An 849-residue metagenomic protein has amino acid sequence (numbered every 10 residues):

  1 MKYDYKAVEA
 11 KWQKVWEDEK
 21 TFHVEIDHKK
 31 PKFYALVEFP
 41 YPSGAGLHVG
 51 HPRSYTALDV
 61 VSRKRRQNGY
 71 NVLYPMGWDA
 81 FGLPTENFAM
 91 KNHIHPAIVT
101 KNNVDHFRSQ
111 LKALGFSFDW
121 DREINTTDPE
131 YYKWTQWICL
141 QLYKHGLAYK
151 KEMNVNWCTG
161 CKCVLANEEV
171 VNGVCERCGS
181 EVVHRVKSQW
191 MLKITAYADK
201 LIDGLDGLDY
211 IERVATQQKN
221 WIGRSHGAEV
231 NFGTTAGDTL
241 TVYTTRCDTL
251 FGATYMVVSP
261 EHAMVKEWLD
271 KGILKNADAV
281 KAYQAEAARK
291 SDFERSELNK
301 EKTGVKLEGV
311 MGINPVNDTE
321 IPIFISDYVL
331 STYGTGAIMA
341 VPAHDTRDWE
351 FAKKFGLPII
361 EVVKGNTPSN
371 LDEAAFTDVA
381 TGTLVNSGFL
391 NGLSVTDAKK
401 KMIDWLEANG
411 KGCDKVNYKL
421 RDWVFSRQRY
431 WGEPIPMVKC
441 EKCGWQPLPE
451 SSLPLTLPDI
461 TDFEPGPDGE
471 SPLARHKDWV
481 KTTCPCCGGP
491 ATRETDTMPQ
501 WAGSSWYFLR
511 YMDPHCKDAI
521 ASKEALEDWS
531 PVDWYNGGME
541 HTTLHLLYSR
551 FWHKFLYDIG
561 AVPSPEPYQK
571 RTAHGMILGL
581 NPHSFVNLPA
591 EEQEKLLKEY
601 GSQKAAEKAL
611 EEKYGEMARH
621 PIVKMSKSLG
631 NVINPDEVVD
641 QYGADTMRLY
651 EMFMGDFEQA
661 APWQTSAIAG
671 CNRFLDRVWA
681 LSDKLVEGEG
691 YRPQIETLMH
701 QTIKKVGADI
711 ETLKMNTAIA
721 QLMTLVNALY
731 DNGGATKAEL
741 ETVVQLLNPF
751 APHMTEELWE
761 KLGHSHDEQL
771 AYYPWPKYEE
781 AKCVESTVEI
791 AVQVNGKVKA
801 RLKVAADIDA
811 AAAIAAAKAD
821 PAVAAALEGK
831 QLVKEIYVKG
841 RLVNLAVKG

Functional and structural regions predicted by a protein language model:
M1-G46, V72, L201, A215-S225 (+4 more regions): Non-catalytic terminal extensions that flank enzyme cores
M1-L36, R66-P75, V99-H106, Y283-F324 (+1 more regions): Conserved oxyanion/phosphate-binding beta-strand-loop segments in alpha/beta enzyme cores
K2, D18-E19, K91-D248, A263 (+8 more regions): Residue patterns forming the tRNA-binding/recognition surfaces of aminoacyl-tRNA synthetases and related DALR
Y3, R224-E229, G237, K364 (+10 more regions): Long, charged, mostly alpha-helical binding arms that flank functional sites
Y3, V8-Q13, V49, T135-K364 (+7 more regions): NTP-handling and nucleic-acid-processing catalytic cores
E25-I94, T100, E123-I138, T244-T245 (+2 more regions): N-terminal catalytic cores of NTP/NDP-binding nucleotidyl/phosphoryl-transfer enzymes
D79, K144-H145, Y149-N156, D414-C443 (+6 more regions): Helix-rich, typically C-terminal accessory recognition domains appended to large enzymatic cores
V214-T241, K290-T319, I323-F324, W423 (+8 more regions): Flexible, glycine/threonine-enriched loop-and-boundary segments that flank and lead into catalytic domains of large
